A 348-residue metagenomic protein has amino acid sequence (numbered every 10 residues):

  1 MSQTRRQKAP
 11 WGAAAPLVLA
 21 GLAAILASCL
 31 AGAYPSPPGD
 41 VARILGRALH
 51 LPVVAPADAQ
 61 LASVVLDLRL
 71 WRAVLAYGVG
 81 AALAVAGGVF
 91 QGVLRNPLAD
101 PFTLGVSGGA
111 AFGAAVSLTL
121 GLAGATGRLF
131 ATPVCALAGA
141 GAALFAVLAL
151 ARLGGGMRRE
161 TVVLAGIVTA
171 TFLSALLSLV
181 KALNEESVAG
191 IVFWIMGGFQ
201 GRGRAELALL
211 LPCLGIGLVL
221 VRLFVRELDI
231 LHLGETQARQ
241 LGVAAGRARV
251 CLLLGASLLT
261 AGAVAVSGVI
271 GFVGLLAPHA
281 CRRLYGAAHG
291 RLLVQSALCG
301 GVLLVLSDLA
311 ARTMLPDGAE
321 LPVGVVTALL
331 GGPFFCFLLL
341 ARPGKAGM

Functional and structural regions predicted by a protein language model:
S2-M348: Alpha-helical transmembrane segments in inner-membrane proteins
